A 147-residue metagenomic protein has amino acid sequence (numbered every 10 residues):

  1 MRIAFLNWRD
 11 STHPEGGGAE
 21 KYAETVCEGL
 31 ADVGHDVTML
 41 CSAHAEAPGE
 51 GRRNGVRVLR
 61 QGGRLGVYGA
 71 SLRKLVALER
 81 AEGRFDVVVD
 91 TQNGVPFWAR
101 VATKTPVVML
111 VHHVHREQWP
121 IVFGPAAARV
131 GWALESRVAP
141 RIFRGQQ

Functional and structural regions predicted by a protein language model:
M1-E15: Nucleotide-activated donor-dependent transferases that construct or modify glycoconjugates
I3, V87-V89, A102-P120, A127-G131: Active-site proximal beta-strand in glycosyltransferases
R9-T12, G29-L65: N-terminal strand-loop element at the rim of the active site of nucleotide-sugar-dependent glycosyltransferases
S11, V95-F97, V111-G124, V138-R141: A short, histidine- and acid-enriched strand-loop-helix "catalytic/donor-clamping" loop that lines the nucleotide-sugar
G18-L30: Short amphipathic alpha-helix
G51-R80, I121-A127: A short, charged, and often flexible helix/loop element on the N-terminal side of the glycosyltransferase catalytic
R60-G62, V76-F97, P106-L110: Short N-terminal targeting/anchoring amphipathic segment
A126-Q147: Membrane-proximal helix-turn-helix segments that form the acceptor-binding/catalytic region of lipid-linked
